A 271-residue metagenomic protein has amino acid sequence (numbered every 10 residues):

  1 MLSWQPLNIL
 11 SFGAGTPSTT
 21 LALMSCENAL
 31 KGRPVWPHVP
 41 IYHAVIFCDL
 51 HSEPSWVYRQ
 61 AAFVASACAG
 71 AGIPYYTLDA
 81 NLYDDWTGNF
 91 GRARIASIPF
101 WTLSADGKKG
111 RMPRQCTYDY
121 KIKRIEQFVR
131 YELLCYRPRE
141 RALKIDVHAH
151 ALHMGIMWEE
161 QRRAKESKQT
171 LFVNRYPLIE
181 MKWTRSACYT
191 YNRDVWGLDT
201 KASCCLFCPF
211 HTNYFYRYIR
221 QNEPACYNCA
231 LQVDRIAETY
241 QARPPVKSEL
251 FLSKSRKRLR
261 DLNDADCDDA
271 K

Functional and structural regions predicted by a protein language model:
M1-K271: Nucleotide-activated chemistry modules centered on ATP-dependent adenylation/adenylyltransferase
